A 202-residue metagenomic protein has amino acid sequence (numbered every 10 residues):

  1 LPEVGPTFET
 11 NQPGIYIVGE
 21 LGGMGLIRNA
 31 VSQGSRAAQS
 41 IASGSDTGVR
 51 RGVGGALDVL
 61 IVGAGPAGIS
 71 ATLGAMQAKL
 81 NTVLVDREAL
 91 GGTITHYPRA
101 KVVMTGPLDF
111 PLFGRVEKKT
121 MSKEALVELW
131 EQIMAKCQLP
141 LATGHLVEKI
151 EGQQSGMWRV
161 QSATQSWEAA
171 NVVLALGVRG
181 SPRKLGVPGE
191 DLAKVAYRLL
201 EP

Functional and structural regions predicted by a protein language model:
L1, N29, L60-I61, P66-L139: Beta1-alpha1 glycine-rich phosphate/pyrophosphate-binding loop at the start of Rossmann-like nucleotide-binding domains
L1-P6, N11-I15, L26-I27, R36-V49 (+2 more regions): Glycine-rich dinucleotide-binding loop and its adjacent helix/turn
E9, R51-G55, S166: Short, flexible hinge/linker loops that cap or flank conserved catalytic cores
Q12, A56-D58, G144, P202: Phosphate-coordination loops involved in phosphoryl transfer and adenosine-cofactor binding
I15-I17, L60-V62, V85, W167-R179: Short hydrophobic core segments
A42-G65: Active-site-proximal substrate-binding core of FAD-dependent oxidoreductases
T120-S181: Feature captures the FAD/FMN-dependent oxidoreductase FAD-binding
